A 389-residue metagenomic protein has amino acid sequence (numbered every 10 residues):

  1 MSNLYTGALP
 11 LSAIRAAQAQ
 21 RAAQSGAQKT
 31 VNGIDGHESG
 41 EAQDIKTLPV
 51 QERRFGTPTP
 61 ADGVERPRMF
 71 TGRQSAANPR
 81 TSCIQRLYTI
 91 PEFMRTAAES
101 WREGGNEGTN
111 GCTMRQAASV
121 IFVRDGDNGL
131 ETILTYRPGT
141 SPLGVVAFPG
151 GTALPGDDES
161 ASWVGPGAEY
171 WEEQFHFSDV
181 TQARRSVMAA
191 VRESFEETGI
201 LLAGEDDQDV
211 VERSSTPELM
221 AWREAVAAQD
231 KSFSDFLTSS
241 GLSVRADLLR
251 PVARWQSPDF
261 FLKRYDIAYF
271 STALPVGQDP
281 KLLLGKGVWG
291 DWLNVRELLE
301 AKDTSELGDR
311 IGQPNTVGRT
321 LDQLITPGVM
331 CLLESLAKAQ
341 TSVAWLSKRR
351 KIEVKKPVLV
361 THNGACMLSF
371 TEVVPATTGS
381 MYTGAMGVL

Functional and structural regions predicted by a protein language model:
S2-A23, N32-D35, K46-L389: N-terminal leader/linker segments that precede catalytic domains of diphosphate-processing enzymes
